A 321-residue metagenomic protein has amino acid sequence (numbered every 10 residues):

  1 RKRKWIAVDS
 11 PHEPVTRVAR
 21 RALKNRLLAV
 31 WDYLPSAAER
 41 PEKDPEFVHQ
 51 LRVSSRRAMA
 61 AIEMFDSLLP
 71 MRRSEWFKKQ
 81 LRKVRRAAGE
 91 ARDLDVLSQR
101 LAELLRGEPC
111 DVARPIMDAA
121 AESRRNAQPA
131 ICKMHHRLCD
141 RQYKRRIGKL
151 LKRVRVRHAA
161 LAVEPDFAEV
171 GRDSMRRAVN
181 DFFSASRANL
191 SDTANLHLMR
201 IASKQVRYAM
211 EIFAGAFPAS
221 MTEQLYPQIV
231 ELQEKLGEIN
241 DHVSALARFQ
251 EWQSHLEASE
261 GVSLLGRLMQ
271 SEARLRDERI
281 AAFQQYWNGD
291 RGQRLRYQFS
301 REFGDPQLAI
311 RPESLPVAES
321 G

Functional and structural regions predicted by a protein language model:
R1-G321: Function-determining surface determinants
